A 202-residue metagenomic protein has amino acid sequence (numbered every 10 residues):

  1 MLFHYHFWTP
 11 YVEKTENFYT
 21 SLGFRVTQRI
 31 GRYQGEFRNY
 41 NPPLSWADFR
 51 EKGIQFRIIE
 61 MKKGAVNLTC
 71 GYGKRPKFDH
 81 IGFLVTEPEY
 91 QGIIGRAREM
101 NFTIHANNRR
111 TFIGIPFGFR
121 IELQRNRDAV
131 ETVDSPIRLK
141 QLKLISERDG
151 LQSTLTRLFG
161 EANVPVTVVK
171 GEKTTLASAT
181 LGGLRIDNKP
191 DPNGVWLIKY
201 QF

Functional and structural regions predicted by a protein language model:
M1-F3: Extreme N-terminal starter segment of soluble prokaryotic enzymes
Y5, I81, L142: Hydrophobic adenine-recognition pocket in adenosine-nucleotide-binding enzymes
F7-K63, N108-R109, I145-T174: Core segments of cupin and vicinal oxygen chelate
F18, P88-R96: Short amphipathic alpha-helices within nucleic acid-binding modules
R32, G73, Q124-R127: Residue-level structural signal for beta-strand termini and adjacent loop
N67-C70, E122: Conserved beta-strand in the GNAT
R75-G82, T86-E89, G114-F119: Hydrophobic, ordered structural segments
I94-F202: Vicinal oxygen chelate
